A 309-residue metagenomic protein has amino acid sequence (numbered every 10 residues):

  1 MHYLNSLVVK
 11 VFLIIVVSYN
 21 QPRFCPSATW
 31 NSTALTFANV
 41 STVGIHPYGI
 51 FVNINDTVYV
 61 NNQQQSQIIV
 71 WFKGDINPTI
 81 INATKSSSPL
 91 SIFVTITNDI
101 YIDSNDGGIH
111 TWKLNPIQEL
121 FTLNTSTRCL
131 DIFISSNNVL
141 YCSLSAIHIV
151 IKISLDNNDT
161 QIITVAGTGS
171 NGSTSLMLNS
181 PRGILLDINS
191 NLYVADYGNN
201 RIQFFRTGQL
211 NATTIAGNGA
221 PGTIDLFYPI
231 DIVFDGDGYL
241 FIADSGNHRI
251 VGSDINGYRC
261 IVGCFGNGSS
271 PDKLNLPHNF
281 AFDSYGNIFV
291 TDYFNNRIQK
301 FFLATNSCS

Functional and structural regions predicted by a protein language model:
M1-V11: Classical eukaryotic N-terminal signal peptides for Sec-dependent ER targeting/secretion, especially the positively
S18-Y48, D75-L90, P116-R128, N157-R182 (+3 more regions): Gly/Pro-rich loop segments of beta-rich domains
V52-N55, V94-T97, I134-N137, L186-N189 (+2 more regions): Residue-level detector of Asp-centered blade-edge/turn motifs that repeat once per structural unit in beta-propeller
N55, Q63, N105-D106, N137 (+8 more regions): Short loop/turn segments immediately following the C-termini of beta-strands
T57-Y59, D99-I102, V139-C142, N191-Y193 (+2 more regions): Conserved beta-propeller blade signature
S66-I69, G107-T111, I147-I151, N200-Q203 (+2 more regions): Structural signal for beta-propeller blades
T223-I255: Loop/turn-rich, solvent-exposed surfaces of beta-rich toroidal or solenoidal domains
N275-S309: Blade-level signature of beta-propeller repeat domains, shared across WD40, Kelch, NHL, RCC1 and BNR/Asp-box propellers
